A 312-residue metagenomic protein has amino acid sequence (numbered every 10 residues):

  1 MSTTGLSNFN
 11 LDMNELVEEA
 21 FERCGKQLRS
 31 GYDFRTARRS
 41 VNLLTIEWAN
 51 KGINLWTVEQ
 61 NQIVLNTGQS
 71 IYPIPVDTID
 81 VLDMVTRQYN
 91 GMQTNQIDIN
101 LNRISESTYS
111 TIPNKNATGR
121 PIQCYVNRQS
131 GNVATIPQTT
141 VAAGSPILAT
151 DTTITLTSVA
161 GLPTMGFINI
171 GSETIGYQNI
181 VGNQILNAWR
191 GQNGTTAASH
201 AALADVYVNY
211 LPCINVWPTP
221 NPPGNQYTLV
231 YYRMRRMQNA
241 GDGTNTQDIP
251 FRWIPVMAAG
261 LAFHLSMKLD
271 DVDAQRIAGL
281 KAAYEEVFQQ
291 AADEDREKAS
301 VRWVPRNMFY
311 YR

Functional and structural regions predicted by a protein language model:
M1-I136, Y207-R312: Glycine-enriched, solvent-exposed interface loops adjoining structured elements
L55-E59, T67, I99-I104, Q129-D205: Autoprocessing Asn-cyclization modules and mimics
